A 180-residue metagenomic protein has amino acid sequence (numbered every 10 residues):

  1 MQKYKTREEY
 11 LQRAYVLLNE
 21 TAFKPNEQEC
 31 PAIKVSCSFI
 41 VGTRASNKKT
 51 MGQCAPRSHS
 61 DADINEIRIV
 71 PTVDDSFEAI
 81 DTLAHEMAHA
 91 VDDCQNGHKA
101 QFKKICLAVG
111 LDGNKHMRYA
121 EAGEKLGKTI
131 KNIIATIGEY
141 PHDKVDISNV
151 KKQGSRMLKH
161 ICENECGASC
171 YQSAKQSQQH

Functional and structural regions predicted by a protein language model:
M1-D75, C94-H180: Metalloprotease/metallohydrolase-associated module, dominated by Zn2+-dependent proteases
D81-C94: Active-site recognition of the HExxH zinc-binding catalytic motif
